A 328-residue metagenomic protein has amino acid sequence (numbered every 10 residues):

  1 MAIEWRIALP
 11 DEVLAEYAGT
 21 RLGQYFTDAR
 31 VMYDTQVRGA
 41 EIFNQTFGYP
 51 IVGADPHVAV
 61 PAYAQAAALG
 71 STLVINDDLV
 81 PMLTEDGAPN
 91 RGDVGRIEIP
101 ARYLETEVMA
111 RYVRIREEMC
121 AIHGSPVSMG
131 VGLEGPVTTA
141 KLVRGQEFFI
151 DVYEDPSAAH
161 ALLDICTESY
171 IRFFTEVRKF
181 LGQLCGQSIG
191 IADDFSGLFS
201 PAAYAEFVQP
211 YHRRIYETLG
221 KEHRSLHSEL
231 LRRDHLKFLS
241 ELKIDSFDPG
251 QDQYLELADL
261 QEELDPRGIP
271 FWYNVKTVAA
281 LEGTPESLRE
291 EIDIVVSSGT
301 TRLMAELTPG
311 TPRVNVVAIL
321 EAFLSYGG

Functional and structural regions predicted by a protein language model:
M1-G23, R102-G328: Active-site loop segments of alpha/beta catalytic cores
A2-Y17, L73-V94: Short, compositionally biased low-complexity segments
E16-T46: Ser/Thr/Asn(+Pro)-rich, low-complexity disordered segments
T27, N44-G48, P89-I97: N-terminal substrate-binding region of glycoside hydrolase catalytic domains
D34-S71: Membrane helical hairpin/interfacial module
A62-M82, V137-I150: Aromatic- and acidic-residue-enriched segments that line the glycan-binding/catalytic groove of carbohydrate-active
D77-E117: A gly/proline- and charged-residue-enriched helix-loop-helix capping module
